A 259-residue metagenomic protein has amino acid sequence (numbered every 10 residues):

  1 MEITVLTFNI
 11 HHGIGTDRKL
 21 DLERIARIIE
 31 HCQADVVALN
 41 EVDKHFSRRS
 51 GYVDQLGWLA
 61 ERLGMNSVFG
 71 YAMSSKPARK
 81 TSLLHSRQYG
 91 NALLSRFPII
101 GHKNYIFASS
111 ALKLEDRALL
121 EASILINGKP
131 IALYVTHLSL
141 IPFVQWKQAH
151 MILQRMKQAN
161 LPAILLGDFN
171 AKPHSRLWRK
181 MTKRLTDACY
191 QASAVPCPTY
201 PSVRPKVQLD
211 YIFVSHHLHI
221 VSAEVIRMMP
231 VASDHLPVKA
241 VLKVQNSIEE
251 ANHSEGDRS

Functional and structural regions predicted by a protein language model:
M1-V36, G51, E61-R62, N66-S259: Active-site regions of metal-assisted phosphoester/phosphodiester hydrolases, unifying DNase/endonuclease modules
A38-D43: A short beta-strand-loop structural module common to alpha/beta enzyme folds
H45-Q55: Membrane-embedded segments
G57-L59: A short, gly/pro- and small-residue-rich
